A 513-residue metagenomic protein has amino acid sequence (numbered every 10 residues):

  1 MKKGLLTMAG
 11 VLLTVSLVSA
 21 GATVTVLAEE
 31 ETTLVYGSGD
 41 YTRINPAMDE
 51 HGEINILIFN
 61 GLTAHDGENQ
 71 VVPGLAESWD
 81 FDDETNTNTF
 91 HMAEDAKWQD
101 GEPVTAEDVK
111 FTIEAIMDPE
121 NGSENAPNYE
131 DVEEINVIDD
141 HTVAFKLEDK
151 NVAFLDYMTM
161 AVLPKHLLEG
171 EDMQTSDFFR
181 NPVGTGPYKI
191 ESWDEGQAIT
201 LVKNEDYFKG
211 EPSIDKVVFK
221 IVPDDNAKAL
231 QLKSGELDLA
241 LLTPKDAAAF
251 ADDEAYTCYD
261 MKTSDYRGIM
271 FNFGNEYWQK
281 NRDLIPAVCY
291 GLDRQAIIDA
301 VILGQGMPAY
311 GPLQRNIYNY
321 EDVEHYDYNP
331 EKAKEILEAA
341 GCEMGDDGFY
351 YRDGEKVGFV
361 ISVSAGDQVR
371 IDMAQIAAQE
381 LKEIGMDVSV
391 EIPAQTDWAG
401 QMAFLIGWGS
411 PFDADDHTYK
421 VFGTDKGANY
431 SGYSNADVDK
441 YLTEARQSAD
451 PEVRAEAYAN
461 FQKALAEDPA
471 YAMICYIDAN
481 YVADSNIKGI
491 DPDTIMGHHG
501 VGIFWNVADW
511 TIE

Functional and structural regions predicted by a protein language model:
G37-D83, E114, V183: N-terminal lobe/hinge region of extracytoplasmic solute-binding protein
D66, Q70, T159-P212, K216 (+3 more regions): Gly/Pro-rich hinge or "lid" segments in bacterial periplasmic/extracellular proteins
E77-G122, A144, W278: Aromatic- and charge-enriched surface segment that lines or borders ligand/interaction sites
D80, A126-L168: Surface-exposed binding/hinge segments that line and control ligand-binding clefts or catalytic entry sites
D194, G291-E321, V369-A378, A399-E513: Detector for C-terminal structural segments
N204-F250, A378, D387-S389: Ligand-site clamp/hinge motif
W278, R282, P308-G345, A365-I371: Structural transition elements
E343-P411, P451: Ligand/substrate-recognition segments at binding pockets and active sites
